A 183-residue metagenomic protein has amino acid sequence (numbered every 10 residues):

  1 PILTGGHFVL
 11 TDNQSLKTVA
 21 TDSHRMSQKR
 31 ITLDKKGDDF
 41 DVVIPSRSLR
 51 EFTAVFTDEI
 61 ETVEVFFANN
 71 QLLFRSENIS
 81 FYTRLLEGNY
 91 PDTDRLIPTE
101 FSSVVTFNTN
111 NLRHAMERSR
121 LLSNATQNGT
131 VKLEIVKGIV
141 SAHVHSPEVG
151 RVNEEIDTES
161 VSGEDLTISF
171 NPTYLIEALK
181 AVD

Functional and structural regions predicted by a protein language model:
P1-R30, D34-L86, F101-D183: DNA polymerase processivity clamps
